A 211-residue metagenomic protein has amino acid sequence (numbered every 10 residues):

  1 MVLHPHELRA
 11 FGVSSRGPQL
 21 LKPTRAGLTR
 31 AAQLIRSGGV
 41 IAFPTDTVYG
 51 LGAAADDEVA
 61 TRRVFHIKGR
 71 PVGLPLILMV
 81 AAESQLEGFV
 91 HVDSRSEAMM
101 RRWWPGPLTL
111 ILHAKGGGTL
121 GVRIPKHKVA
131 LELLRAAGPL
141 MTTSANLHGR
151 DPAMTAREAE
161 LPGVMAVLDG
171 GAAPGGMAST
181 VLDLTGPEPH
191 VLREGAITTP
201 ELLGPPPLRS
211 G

Functional and structural regions predicted by a protein language model:
V2-G211: Active-site-adjacent structural elements in enzyme catalytic cores
